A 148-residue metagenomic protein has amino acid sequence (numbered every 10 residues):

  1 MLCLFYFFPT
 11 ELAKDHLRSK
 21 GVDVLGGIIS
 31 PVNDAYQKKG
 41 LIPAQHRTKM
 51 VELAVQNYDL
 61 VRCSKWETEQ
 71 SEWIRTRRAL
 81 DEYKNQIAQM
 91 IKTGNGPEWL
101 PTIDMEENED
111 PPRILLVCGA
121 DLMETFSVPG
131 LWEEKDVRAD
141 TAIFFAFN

Functional and structural regions predicted by a protein language model:
M1-N148: Nucleotidyltransferase catalytic core that binds NTPs
